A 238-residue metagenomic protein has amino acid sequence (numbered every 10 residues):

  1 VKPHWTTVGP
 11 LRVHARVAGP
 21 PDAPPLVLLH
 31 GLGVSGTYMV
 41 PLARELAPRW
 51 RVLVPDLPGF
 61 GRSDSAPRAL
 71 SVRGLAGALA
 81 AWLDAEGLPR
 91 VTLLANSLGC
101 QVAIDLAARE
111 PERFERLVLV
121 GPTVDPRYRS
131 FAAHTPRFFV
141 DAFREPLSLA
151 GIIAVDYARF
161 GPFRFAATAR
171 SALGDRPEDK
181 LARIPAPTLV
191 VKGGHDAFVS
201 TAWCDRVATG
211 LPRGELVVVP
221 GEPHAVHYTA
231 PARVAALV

Functional and structural regions predicted by a protein language model:
L11-R62: Conserved HGGG/HGGXW glycine-rich cap/lid loop of the alpha/beta-hydrolase fold
R73-V91: Conserved acidic catalytic loop of the alpha/beta-hydrolase fold
Q101-R109, R113-E145: Flexible "cap/lid" loop of the alpha/beta hydrolase fold
A150-D179: Hydrophobic, aromatic-rich cap/lid helix
P177, A186, S200-T209: Short alpha-helix in the alpha/beta-hydrolase fold that links the catalytic acid
R183-I184, V190-K192, D196: Short beta-strand/loop motif that positions the catalytic acidic residue of the alpha/beta-hydrolase fold
A208-A225: Catalytic histidine neighborhood in serine/cysteine hydrolases with alpha/beta-hydrolase-type architecture
E222-A235: Catalytic histidine-centered segment of alpha/beta-hydrolase-like enzymes
